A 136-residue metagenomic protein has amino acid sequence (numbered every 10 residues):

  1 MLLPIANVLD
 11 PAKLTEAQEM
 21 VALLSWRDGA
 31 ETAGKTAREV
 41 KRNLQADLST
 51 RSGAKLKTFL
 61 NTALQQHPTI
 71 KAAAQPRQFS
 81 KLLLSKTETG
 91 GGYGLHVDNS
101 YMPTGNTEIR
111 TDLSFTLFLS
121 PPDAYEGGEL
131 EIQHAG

Functional and structural regions predicted by a protein language model:
M1-L83: Non-heme Fe(II)/2-oxoglutarate
P68-G136: Catalytic core of non-heme Fe(II) oxygenases with the double-stranded beta-helix
